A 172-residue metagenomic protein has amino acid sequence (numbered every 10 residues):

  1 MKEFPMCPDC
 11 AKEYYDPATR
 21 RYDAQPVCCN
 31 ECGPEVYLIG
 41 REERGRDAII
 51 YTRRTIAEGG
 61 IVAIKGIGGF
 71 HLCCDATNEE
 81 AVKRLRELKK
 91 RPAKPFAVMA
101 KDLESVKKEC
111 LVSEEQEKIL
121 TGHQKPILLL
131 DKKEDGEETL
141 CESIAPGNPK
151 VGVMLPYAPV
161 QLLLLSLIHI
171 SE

Functional and structural regions predicted by a protein language model:
M1-G45: Cys/His-rich short segments
A18, H71-D75, M154: Glycine/threonine-rich flexible loop motifs
E31-L38, K65, L140-N148: Gly-rich Lys/Arg/Thr-decorated short loops/hinges at beta-loop-alpha junctions or inter-strand turns that position
E35-Y37, G60-A63, P95-V98, P126-I127 (+2 more regions): Structural motif
G45-I56: A short, well-structured juxtamembrane/interface segment
I56-E58, V62-F70, C74: Glycine-rich N-terminal segment of FAD-binding domains in flavoprotein oxidoreductases, spanning the beta-loop-helix
G69-T139, S143, N148: A phosphate-binding glycine/aspartate-rich beta-alpha loop in the early core of alpha/beta enzymes
L165-E172: Residue-level detector of conserved catalytic or cofactor/ligand-binding positions in enzyme active sites
